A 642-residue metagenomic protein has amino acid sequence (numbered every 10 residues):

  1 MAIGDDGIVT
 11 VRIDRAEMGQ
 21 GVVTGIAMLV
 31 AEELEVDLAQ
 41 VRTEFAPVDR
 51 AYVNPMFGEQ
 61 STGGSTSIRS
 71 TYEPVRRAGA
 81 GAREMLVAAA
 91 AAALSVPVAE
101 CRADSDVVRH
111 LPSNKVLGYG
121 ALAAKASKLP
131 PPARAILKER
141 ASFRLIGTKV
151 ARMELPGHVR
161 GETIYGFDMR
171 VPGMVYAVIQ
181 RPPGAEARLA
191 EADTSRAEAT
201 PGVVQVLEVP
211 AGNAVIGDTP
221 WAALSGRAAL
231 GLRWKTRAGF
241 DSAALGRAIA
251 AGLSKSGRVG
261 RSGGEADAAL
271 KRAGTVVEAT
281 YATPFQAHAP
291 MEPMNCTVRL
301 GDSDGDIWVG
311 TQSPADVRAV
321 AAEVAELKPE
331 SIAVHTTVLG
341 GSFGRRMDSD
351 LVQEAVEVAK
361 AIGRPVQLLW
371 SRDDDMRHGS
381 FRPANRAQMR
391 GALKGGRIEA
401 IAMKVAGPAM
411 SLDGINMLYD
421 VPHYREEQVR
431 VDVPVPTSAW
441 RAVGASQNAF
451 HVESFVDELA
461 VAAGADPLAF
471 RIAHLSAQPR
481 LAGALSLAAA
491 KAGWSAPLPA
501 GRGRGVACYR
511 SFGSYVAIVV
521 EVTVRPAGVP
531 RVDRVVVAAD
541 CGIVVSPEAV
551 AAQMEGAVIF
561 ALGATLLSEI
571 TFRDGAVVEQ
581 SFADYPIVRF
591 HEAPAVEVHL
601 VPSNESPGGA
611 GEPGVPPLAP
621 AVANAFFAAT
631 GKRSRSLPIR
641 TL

Functional and structural regions predicted by a protein language model:
M1-L642: Cofactor-binding beta-sheet edge motifs in enzyme active sites
